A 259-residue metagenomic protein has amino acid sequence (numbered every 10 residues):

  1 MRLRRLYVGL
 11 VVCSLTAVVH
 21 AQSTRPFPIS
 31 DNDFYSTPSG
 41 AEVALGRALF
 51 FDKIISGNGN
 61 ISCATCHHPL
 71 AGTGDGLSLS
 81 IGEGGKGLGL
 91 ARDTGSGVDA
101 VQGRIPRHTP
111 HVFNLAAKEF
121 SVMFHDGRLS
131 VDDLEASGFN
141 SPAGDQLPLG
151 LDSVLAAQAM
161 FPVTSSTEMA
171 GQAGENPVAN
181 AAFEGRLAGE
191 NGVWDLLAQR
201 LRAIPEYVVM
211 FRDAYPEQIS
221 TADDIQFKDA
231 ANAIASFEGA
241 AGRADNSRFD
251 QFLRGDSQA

Functional and structural regions predicted by a protein language model:
R2-Y7, H20-A259: Periplasmic c-type cytochrome electron-transfer domains
Y7-A17: Bacterial N-terminal signal peptides
